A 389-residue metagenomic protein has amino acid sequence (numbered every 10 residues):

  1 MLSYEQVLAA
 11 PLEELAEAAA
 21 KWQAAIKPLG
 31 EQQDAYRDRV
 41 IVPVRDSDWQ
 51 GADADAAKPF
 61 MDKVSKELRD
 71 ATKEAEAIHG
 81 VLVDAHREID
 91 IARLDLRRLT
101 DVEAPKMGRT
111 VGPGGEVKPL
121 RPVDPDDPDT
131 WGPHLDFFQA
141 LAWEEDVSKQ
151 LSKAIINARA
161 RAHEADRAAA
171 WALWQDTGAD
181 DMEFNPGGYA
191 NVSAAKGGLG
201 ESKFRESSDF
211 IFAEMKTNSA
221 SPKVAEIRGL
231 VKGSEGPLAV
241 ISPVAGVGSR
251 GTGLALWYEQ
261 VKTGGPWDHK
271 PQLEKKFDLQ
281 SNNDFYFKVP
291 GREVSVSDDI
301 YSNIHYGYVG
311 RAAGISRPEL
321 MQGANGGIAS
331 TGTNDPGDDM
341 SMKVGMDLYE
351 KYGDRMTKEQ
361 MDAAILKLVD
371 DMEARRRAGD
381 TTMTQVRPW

Functional and structural regions predicted by a protein language model:
M1-F184: N-terminal secretion-targeting helices of virulence/extracellular proteins, encompassing both classical Sec signal
A10, W49, E293, S297-S302 (+1 more regions): Extracytoplasmic/periplasmic, Sec-exported soluble proteins
P28-G30, D278-N283, A313-T331, E373 (+1 more regions): Short, motif-level signal for alpha-helix interfacial/capping segments enriched in acidic residues and aromatics/proline
P128-H134, S208, A220-V224, P237 (+2 more regions): Short amphipathic alpha-helical segments that mediate assembly, nucleic-acid/protein binding, or membrane association
G178-Y308, I315, E319, P388: Glycine-rich short-loop/terminal segments
G307-G314, D347-Y352: Well-ordered alpha-helical scaffold segments within catalytic/enzyme domains
A324-W389: Active-site or metal-binding loop neighborhoods of secreted/extracellular toxin and effector enzymes
